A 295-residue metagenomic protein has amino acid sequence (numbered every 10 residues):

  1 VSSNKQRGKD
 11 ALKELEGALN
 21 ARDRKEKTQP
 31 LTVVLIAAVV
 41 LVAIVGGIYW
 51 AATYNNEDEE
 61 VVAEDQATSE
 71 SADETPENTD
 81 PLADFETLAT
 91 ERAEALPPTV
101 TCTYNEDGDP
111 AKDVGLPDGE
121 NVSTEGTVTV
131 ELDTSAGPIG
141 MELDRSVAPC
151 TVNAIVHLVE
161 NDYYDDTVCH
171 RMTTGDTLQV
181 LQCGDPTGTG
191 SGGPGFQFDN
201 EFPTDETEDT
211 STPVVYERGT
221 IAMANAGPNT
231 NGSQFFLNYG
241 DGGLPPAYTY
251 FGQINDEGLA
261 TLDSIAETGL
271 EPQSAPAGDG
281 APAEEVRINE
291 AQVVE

Functional and structural regions predicted by a protein language model:
V1-E295: Cyclophilin-like peptidyl-prolyl cis-trans isomerases
